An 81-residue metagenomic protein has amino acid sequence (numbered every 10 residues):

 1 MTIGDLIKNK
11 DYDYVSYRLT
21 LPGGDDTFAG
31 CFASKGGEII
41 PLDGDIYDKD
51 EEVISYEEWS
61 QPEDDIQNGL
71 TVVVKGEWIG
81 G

Functional and structural regions predicted by a protein language model:
M1-T2: Short, structural beta-strand-to-alpha-helix junction motif
Y12-V15: N-terminal secretory leader/proregion of peptide precursors and effectors
Y17-G81: Acidic, low-complexity, intrinsically disordered interaction modules
